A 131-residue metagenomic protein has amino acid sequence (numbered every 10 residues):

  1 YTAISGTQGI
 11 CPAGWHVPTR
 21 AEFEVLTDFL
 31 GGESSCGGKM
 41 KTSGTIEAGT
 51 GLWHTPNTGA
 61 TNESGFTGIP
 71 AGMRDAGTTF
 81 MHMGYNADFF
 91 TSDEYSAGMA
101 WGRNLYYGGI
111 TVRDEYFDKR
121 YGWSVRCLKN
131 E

Functional and structural regions predicted by a protein language model:
Y1-E131: Conserved positions within compact, well-structured domain cores
